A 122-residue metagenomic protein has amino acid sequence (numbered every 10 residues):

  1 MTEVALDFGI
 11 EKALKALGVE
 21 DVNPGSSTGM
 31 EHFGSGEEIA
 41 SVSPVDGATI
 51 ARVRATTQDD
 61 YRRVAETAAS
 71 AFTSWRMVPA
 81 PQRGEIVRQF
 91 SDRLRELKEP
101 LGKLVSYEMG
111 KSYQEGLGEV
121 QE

Functional and structural regions predicted by a protein language model:
M1-R52, E85, Q89: Terminal low-complexity tails and localization/encapsulation signals of metabolic enzymes
G36, I50-E122: Glycine-rich loop-to-alpha-helix module at the N-terminal edge of alpha/beta enzyme cores
